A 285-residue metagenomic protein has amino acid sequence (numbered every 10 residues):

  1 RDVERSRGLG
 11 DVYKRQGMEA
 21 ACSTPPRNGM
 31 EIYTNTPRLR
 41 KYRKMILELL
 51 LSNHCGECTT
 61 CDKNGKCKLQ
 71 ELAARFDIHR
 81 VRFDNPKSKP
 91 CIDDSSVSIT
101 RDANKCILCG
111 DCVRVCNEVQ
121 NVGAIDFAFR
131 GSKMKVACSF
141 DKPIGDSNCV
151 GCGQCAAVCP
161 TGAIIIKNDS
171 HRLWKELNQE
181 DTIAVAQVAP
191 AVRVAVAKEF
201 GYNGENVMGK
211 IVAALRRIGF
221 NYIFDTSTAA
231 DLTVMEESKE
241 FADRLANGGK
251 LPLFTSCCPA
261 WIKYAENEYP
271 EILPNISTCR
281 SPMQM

Functional and structural regions predicted by a protein language model:
D2-L9, Y13: Single conserved hydrophobic/aromatic residue that forms the stacking wall/gate of nucleotide- or nucleobase-binding
S6, R40, C106, G110 (+11 more regions): Conserved structured core elements
G10-D11, S139-D141, E237-A242: Short low-complexity, flexible loop/linker segments enriched in glycine and/or proline with clustered acidic
D11-K14, P26, T36-R38, D62 (+3 more regions): Short glycine-rich, polar/acidic loop-and-turn segments at beta strand-coil junctions
K14-G151, A157, I164-E176, I183: Fe-S ferredoxin-like electron-transfer domains and their immediately adjacent linker/connector regions across
I165-M285: Iron-sulfur cluster-binding electron-transfer modules in prokaryotic oxidoreductases
